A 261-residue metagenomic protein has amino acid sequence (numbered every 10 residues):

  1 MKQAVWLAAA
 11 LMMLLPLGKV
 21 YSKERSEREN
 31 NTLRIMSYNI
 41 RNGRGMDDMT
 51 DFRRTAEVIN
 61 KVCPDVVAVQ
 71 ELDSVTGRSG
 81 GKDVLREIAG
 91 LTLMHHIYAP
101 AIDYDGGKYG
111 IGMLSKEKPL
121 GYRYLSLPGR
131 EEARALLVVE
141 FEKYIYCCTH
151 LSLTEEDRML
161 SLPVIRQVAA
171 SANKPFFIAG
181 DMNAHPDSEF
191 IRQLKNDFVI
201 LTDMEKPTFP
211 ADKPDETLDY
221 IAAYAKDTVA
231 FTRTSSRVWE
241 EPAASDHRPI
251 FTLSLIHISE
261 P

Functional and structural regions predicted by a protein language model:
K2-L91, D103-D105: N-terminal, active-site-proximal structural segment of metallo-dependent hydrolase catalytic domains
T32-R44, R123, V138-S152: Active-site-proximal beta-strand elements of phosphoester/diester hydrolases
L33-I40, T55-S79, Y146-T149, I165-R192 (+2 more regions): Active-site beta-strand/loop signature of hydrolases that rely on acidic residues for catalysis
G43-G45, S74-G77, Y104-G106, T154-D157 (+2 more regions): Active-site environment of divalent metal-dependent phosphoester hydrolases
D47-D48, L72-Y144, T228-A230, T234-E241: Structured beta-strand-rich core segments of catalytic domains in phosphoester-bond hydrolases
K108-I111, E132-V138, E216-I221, D246-F251: Short hydrophobic/aromatic beta-strand or adjacent loop that forms the aromatic wall/cage of a ligand/substrate-binding
M159-F231: Metal-dependent phosphoesterases centered on the DNase I-like endonuclease/exonuclease/phosphatase
I256-P261: Residue-level detector of conserved catalytic or cofactor/ligand-binding positions in enzyme active sites
